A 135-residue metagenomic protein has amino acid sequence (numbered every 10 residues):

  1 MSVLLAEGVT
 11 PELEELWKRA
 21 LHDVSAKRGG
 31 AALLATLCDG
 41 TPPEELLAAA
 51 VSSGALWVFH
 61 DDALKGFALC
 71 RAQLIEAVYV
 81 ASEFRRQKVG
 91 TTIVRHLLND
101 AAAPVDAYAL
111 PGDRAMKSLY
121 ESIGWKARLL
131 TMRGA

Functional and structural regions predicted by a protein language model:
M1-R19, D23-V24: Conserved N-terminal entry element of GNAT/NAT acetyltransferase domains
K18-L46: Conserved GNAT-fold acetyl-CoA-binding loop/helix
T41-V58: A short helix-loop-beta-strand connector motif used in the catalytic cores of GNAT acetyltransferases and, in some
W57, D62-Y79: Conserved beta-strand in the GNAT
L64-G66, G90, L129: A structural microfeature
F84-L97: Conserved acetyl-CoA pyrophosphate-binding loop and the N-cap/start of the following alpha-helix in GNAT-like
R85, D106-E121, W125-K126, R133-A135: Conserved beta-strand-loop-alpha-helix junction that forms the acyl-donor binding cleft
